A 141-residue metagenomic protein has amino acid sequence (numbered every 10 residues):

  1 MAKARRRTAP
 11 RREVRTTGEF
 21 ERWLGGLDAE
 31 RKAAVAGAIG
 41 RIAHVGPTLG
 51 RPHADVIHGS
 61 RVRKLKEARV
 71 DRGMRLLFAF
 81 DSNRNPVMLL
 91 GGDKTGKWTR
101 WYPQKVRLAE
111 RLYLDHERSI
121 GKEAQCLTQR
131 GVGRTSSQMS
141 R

Functional and structural regions predicted by a protein language model:
M1-M74, S82-P86, D93-R141: Basic, Lys/Arg-enriched alpha-helical interface segments
